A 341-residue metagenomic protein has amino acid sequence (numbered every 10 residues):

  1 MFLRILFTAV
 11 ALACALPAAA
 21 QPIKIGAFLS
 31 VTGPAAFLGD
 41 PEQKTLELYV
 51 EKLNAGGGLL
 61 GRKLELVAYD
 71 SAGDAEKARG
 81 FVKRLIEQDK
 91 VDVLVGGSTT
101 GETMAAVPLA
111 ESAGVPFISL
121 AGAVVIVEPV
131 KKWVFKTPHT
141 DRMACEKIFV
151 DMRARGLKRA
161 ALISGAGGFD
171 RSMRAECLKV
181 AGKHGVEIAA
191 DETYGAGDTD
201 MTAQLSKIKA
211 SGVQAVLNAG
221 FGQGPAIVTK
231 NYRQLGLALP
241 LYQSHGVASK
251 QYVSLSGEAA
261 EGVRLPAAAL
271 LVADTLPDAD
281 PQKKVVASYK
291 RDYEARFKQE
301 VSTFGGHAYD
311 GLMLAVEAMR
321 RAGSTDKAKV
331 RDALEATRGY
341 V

Functional and structural regions predicted by a protein language model:
F2-A9, A20-V341: Extracytosolic ligand-binding ectodomains
C14-A20: Sec/Tat signal peptide C-region and signal peptidase I cleavage site
